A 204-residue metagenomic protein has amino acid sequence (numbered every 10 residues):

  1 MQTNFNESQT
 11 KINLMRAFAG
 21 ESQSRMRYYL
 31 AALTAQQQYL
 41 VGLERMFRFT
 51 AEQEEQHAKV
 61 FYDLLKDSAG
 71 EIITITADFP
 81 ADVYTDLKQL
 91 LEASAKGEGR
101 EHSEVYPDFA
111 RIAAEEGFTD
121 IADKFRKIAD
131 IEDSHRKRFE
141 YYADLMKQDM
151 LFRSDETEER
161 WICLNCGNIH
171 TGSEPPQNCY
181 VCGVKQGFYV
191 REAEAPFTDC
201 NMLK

Functional and structural regions predicted by a protein language model:
M1-K204: Non-heme di-metal
